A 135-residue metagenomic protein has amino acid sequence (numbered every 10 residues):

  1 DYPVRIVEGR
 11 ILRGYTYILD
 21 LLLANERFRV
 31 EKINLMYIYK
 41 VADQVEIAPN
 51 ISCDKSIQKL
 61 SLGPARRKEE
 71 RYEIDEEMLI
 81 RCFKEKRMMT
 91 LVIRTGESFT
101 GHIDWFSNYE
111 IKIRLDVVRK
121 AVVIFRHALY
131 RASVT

Functional and structural regions predicted by a protein language model:
D1-T100, N108-T135: Short glycine-rich, low-complexity segments
